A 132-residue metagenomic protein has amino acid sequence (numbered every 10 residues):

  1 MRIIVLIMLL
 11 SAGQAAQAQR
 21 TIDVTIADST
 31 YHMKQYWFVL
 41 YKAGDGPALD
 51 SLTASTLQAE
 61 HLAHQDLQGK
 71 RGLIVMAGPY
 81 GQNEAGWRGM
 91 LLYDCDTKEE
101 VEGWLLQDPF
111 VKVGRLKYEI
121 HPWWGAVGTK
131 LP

Functional and structural regions predicted by a protein language model:
M1-T21: Bacterial Sec-dependent N-terminal signal peptides
Q19-P132: Conserved, structured core segments of small domains
